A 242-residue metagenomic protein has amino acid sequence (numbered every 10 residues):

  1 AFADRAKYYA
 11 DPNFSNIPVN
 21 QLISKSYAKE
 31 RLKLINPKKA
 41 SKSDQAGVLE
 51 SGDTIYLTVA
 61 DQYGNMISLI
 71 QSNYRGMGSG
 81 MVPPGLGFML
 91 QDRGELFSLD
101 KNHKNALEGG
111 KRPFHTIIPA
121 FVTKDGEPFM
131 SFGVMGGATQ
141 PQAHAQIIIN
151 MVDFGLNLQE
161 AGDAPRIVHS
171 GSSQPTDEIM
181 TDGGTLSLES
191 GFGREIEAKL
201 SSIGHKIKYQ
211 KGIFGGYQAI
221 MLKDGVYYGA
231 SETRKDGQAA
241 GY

Functional and structural regions predicted by a protein language model:
F2-N73, G85-L86, R93, K211: Internal maturation/activation junctions in enzymes
N36-Q45, S98-L107, S201-G204: Short Pro/Gly-enriched beta-strand edge/turn motifs at strand-loop
A46-E50, E108-F114, K208-G212: Short Gly/Pro-enriched turn/cap motifs at secondary-structure boundaries
G52-L57, M66, H115-A120, G216-Y217: Short glycine-rich loop/turn motifs
L57-T58, M66-I70, F129-M135, A230: Short, well-ordered beta-strand elements
Y63, K111, H144, D153-G212: Extended C-terminal subregions enriched in glycine
N65-M130, Q146, N150, F154 (+1 more regions): Active-site rim segments in enzyme catalytic domains, especially the processed small/beta chain of N-terminal
